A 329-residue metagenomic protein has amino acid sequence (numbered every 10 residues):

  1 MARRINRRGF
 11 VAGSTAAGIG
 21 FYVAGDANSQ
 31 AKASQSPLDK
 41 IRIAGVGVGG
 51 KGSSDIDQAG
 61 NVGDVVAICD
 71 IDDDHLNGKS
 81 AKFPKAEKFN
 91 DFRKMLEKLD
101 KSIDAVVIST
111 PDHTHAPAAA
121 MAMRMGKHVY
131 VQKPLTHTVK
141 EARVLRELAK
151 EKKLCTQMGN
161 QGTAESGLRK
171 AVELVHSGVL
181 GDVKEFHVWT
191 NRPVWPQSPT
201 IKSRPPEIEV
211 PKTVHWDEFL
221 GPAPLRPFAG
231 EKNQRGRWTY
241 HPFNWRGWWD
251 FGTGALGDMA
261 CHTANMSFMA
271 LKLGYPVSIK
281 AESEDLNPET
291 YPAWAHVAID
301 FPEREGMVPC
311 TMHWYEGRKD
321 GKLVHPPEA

Functional and structural regions predicted by a protein language model:
M1-A17: N-terminal secretory signal peptides and thylakoid transit peptides that target proteins across membranes
S14-F83, G162-E165, V175, S267: N-terminal Rossmann-like dinucleotide-binding module
F21-L38, V46, K79, I279-N287 (+1 more regions): NAD(P)-dependent dehydrogenase/reductase Rossmann-like domain
G47, K51, K152-Q157, G162-I279 (+3 more regions): Predominantly a Rossmann-like dinucleotide-binding segment in NAD(P)-dependent oxidoreductases
V66, D104, K184: Conserved acidic residues
E87-I103, I108: A structured beta-alpha segment of the ubiquitous adenosine-cofactor-binding alpha/beta core
P111-D112, A116-A164, G178: Beta-strand-loop-alpha-helix segment that lines the small-molecule cofactor/substrate pocket of alpha/beta enzymes
